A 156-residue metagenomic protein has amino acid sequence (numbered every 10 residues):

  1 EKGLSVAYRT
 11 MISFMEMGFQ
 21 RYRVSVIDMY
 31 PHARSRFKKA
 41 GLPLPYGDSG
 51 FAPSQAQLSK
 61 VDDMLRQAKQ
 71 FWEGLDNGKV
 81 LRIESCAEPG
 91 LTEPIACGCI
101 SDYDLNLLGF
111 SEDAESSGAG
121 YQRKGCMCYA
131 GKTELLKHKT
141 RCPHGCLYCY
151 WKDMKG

Functional and structural regions predicted by a protein language model:
E1, M154-G156: Conserved Radical SAM active-site core
E1-Q67, F71: Conserved AdoMet/S-adenosylmethionine-binding subsite of the radical SAM
R21-R23, V80-E84: Structural preference for beta-strand elements that scaffold enzyme active sites
Y30-A33, L91-I95: Short catalytic/ligand-binding loop motif for oxyanion handling, primarily in non-cytosolic enzymes, centered on
Q70-L81, L136-T140: Intrinsically disordered, low-complexity coil segments
C86-P89: Short, well-ordered beta-to-alpha junction loops that form the rim of enzyme active sites and present histidine/acidic
A96-K139: N-terminal [4Fe-4S]-dependent radical SAM core
T133-D153: Local cysteine-cluster metal-coordination motifs and their immediate loop/turn environment, predominantly Fe-S cluster
